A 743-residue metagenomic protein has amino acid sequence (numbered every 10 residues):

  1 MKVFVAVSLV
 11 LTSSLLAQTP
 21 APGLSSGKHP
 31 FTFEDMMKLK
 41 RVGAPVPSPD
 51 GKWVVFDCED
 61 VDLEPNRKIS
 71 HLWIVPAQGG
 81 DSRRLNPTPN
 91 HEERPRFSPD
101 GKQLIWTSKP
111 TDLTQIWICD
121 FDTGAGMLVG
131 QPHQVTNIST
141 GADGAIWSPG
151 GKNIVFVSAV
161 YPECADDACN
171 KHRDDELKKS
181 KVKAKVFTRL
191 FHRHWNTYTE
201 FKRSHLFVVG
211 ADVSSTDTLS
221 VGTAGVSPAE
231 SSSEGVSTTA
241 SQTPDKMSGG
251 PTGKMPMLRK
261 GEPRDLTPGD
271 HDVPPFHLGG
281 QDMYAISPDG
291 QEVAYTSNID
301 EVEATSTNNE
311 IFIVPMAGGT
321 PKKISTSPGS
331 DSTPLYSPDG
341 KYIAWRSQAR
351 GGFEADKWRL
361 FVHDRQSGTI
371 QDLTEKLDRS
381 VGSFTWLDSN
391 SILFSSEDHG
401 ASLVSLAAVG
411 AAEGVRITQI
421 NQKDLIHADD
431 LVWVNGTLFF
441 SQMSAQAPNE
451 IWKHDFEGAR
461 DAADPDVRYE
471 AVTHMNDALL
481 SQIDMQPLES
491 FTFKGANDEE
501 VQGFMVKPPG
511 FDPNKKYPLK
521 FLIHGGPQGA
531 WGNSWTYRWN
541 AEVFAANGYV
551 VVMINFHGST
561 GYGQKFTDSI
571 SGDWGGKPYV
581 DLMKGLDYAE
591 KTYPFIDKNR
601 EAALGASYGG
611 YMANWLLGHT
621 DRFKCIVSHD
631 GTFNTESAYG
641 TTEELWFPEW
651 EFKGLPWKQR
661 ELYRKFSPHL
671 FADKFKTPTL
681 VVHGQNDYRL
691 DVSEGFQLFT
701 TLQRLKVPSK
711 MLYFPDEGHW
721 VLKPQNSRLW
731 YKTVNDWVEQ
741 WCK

Functional and structural regions predicted by a protein language model:
K2-V5, L9, S13, T19-S25 (+4 more regions): Intrinsic disorder/low-complexity segments
R41-V54, P89-I105, P132, S139-I154 (+12 more regions): Conserved beta-propeller blade repeats
V61, L522, N540, A545-A546 (+1 more regions): Active-site-proximal cap/loop segments of hydrolase catalytic domains
E64-I69, K109-T114, Y198-K202, E303-N309 (+3 more regions): Short, solvent-exposed loop/turn segments at conserved positions within beta-propeller repeat blades
K68-S70, A159-S214, G261-P263, T267-G269 (+7 more regions): Predominantly five- to eight-bladed beta-propeller fold
P76-G80, D120-G124, A211-V213, P315-G319 (+3 more regions): Short loop/turn segments that connect beta-strands within beta-propeller blades
T473-N514: N-terminal cap/lid segment of alpha/beta-hydrolase-fold proteins
K507, K515-G525: Short beta-strand element of the alpha/beta-hydrolase
